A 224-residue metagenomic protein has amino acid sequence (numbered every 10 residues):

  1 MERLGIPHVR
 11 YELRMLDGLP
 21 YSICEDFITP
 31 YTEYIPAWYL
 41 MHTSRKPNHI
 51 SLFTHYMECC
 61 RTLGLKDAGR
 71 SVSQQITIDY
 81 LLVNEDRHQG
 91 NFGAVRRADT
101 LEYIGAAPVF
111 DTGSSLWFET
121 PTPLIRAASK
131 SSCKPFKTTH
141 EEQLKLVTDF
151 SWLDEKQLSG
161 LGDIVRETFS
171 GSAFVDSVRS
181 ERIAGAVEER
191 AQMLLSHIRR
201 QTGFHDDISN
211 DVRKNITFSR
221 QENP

Functional and structural regions predicted by a protein language model:
M1, I35-P36, P47-S51, E119 (+1 more regions): Glycine-rich loops and low-complexity Gly/Arg-rich segments that provide flexible linkers or classic glycine-based
M1-M41: Conserved ATP-binding subdomain of kinase catalytic cores across diverse folds
E2-R3, R70, Q74-I78, G185-Q192 (+1 more regions): A broad, structural surface signal
L13, R97-P224: C-terminal catalytic region of ATP-dependent kinase domains
L19, Q75, Q143-K145: Ferredoxin-like alpha/beta domains used as RNA- or RNAP-binding modules
E25-I76, T168, E222-N223: ATP-dependent phospho-/nucleotidyl transfer catalytic cores
I28, N91, K134-P135: Short, charged/polar low-complexity linear motifs in solvent-exposed/disordered segments
L52-E119: Conserved kinase catalytic-core segment
